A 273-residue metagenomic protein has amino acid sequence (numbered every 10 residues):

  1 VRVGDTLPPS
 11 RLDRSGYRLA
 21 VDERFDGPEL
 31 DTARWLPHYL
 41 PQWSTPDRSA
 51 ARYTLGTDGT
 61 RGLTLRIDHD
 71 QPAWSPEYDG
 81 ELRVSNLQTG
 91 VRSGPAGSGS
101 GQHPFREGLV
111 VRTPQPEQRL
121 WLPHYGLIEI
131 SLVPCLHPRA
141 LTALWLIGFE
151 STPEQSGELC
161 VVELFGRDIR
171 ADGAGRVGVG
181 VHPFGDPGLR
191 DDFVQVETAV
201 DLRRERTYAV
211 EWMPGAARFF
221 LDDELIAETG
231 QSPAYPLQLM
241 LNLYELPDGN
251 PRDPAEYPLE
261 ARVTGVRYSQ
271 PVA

Functional and structural regions predicted by a protein language model:
V1-G126, P134-H137, Y268-A273: Low-complexity, Ser/Thr/Pro/Gly-rich disordered linker/stalk regions
S10, P114-L120, F193-A199, E228-T229: Beta-strand-rich interaction surfaces with strong enrichment in secreted/lumenal proteins
G16-V21, A33-T45, S151, V161-V162 (+2 more regions): Aromatic sugar-binding interfaces of carbohydrate-active proteins
F25, I128-I130, R204-W212, A217-F219: Short tryptophan-centered beta-strand motifs in secreted/extracellular beta-sheet-rich domains of glycan-recognition
I67-H69, L132-P134, G148, W212 (+1 more regions): Short beta-strand segments enriched in hydrophobic/aromatic residues within well-folded beta-rich domains
Q88-T113, P153-R203: Glycine-aromatic-enriched beta-strand/loop faces of beta-sandwich-type recognition domains, especially lectin-like
P138-I147: Beta-strand acidic-aromatic groove motif in beta-rich domains, primarily in extracellular
